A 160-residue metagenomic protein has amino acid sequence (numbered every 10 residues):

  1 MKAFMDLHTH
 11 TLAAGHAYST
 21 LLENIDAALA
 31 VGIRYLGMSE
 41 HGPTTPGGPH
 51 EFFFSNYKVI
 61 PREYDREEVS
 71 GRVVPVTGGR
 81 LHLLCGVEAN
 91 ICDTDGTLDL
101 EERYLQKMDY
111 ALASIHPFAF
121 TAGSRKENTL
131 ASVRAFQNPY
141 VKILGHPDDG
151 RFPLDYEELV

Functional and structural regions predicted by a protein language model:
M1-A27, V31: N-terminal active-site segment of His-dependent metallophosphoesterases
M1-A3, Y35, V141: The start of beta-strands in P-loop NTPase/AAA+ ATPase cores
F4-A14, M38-G42, L144-P147: Histidine-centered catalytic micro-motifs
L22-G37, I60-Y64: Alpha-helical scaffold segments that flank or form the walls of functional sites
G42, G47-V160: Extended substrate/RNA-proximal surfaces in nucleic-acid metabolism proteins
